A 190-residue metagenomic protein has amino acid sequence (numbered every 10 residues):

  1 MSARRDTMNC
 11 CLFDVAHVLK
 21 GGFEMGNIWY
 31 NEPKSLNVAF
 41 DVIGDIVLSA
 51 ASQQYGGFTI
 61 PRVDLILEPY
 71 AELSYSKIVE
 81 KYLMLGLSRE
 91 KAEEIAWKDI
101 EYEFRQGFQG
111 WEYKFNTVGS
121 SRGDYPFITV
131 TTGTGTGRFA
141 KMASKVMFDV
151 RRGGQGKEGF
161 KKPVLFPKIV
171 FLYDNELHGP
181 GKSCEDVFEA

Functional and structural regions predicted by a protein language model:
M1-A190: Conserved catalytic cores of very large enzyme subunits
